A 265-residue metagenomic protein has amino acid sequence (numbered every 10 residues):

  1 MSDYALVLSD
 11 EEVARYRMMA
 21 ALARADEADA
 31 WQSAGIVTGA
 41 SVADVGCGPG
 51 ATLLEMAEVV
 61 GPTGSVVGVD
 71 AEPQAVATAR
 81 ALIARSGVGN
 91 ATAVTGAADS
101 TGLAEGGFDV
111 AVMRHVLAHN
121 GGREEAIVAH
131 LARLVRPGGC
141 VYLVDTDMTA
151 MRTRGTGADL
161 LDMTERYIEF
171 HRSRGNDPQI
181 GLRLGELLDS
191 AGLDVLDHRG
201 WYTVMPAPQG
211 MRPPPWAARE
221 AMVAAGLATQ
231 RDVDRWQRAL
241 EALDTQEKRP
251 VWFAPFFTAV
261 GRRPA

Functional and structural regions predicted by a protein language model:
M1-V13, R17-M18: N-terminal, positively charged/glycine-rich alpha-helical extensions of SAM-dependent methyltransferases
A21-S41, E55: Conserved alpha-helix/loop element of class I SAM-dependent methyltransferases that forms part of the SAM/SAH-binding
A43, P49-T101, A126: Class I SAM-dependent methyltransferase SAM/SAH-binding core
T101-A111: A short acidic, Gly/Pro-enriched loop at the edge of an enzyme's catalytic core that lines a small-molecule cofactor
D109-R123: A short SAM/SAH-binding and catalytic strip from SAM-dependent methyltransferases
E125-C140: A short glycine-rich, Lys/Arg-flanked "PGG" loop and its adjoining helix->strand segment in the class I
C140-Q209: Conserved catalytic/acceptor-binding region of the Class I
L196-A265: Conserved Class I S-adenosyl-L-methionine
